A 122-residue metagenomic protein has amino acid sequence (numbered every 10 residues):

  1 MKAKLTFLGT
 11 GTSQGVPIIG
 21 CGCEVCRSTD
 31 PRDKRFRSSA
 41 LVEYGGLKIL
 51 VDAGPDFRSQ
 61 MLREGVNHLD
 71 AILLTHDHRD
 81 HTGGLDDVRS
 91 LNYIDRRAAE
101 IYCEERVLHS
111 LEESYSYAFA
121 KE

Functional and structural regions predicted by a protein language model:
M1-E122: Binuclear metal-dependent hydrolase catalytic cores
